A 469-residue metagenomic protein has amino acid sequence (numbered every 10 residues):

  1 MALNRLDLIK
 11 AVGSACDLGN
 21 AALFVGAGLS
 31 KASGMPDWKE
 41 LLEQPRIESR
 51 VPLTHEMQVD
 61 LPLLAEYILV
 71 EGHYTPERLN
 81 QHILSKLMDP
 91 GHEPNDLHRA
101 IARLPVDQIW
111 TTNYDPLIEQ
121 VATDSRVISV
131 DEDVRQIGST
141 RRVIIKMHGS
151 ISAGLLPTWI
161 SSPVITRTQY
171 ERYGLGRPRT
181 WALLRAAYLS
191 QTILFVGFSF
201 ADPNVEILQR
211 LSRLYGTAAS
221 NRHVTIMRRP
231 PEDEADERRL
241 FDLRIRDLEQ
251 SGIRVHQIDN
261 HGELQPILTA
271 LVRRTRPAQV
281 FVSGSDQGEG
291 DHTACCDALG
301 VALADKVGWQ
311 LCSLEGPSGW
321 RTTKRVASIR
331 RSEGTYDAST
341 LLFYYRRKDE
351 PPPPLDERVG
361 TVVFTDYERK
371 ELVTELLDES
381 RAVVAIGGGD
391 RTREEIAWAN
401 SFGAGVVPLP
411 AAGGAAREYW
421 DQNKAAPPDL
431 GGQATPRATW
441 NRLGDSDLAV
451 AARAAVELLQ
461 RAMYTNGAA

Functional and structural regions predicted by a protein language model:
M1-F281, D286-G288, L342-Y345, A469: SIR2/sirtuin NAD+-dependent deacylase catalytic core
G288-T465: Acidic/glycine-enriched connector segments
